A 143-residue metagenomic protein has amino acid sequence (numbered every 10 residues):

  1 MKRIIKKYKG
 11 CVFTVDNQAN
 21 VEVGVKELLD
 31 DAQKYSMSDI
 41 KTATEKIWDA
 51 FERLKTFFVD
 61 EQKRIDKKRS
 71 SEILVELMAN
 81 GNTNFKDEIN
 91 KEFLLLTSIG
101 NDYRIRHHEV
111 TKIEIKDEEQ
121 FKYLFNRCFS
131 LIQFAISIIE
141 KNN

Functional and structural regions predicted by a protein language model:
M1-K26: Helix-loop junctions and short alpha-helical segments
T14-V15, E27, E45-N84: Flexible secondary-structure boundary motifs
E22-K41: A long, hydrophobic alpha-helical segment
K26, K41-W48, E52, L94 (+2 more regions): Non-catalytic, well-ordered alpha-helical scaffold segments
S36, F51-Q62, R104-H107, I139: Alpha-helix capping/termination and helix-coil
D39-A43, Q62-D66, K112-K116: Short, surface-exposed helix-loop/turn micro-motifs enriched in polar/charged residues
K68-N143: Long, charged low-complexity segments
